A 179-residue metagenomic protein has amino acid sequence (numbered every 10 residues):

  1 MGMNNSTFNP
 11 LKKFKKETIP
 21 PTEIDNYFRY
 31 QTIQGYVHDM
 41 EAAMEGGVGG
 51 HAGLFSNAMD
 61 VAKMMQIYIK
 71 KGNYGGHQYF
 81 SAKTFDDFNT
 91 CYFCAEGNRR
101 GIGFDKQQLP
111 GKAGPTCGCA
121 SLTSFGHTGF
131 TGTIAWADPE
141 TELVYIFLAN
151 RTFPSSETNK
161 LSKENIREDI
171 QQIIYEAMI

Functional and structural regions predicted by a protein language model:
M1-L122: Short, surface-exposed loop or secondary-structure junction motifs that flank catalytic or metal-binding residues
G46-G50, H127, N159: Residue-level detector of alpha-helix boundaries and kinks
L122-T128: Short, solvent-exposed secondary-structure boundary motifs
T128-I179: Structured C-terminal helix/loop/strand segments within mature extracytoplasmic catalytic/sensor domains
